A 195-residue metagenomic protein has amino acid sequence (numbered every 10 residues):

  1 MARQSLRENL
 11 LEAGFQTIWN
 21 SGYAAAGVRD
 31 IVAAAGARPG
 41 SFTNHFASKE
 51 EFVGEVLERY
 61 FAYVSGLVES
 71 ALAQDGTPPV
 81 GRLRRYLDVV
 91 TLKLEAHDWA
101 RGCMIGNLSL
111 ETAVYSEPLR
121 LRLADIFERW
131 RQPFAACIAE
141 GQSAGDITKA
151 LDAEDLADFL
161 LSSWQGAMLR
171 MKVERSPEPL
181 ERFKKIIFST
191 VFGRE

Functional and structural regions predicted by a protein language model:
M1-S5: N-terminal intrinsically disordered/low-complexity leader segments
L6-N9, A13, T17-E55: Helix-turn-helix
E55, E69-R101, A153-L160: Hydrophobic alpha-helical connector segments
E58-V64: Short, basic, alpha-helical segments at the C-terminal edge of helix-turn-helix-like DNA-binding modules
R82, A96-P118: Amphipathic alpha-helical segments used for helix-helix packing
R85-K93, E128-E140, A144, E154 (+2 more regions): C-terminal peripheral helix-coil segments that are non-catalytic and often amphipathic
